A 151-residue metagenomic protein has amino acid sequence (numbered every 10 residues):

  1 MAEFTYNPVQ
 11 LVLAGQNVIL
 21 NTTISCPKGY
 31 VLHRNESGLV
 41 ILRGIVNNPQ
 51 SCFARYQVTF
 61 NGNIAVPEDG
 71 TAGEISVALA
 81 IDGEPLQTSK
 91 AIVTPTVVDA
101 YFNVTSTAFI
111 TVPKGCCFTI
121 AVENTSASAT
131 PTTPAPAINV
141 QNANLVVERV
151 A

Functional and structural regions predicted by a protein language model:
M1-A151: Extracellular jelly-roll beta-sandwich "head" domains, especially the C-terminal globular C1q domain
